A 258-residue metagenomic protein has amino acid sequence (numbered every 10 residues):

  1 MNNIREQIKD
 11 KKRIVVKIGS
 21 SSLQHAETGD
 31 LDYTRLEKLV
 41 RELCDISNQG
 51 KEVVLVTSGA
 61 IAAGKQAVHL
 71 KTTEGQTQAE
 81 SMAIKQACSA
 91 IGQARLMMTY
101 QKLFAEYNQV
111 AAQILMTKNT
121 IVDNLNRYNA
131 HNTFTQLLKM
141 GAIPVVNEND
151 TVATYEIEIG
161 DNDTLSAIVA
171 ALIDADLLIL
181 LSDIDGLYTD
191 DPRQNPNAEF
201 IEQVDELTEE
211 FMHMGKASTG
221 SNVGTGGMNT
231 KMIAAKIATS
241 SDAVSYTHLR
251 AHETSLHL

Functional and structural regions predicted by a protein language model:
M1-T239, H248: Nucleotide/pyrophosphate-binding catalytic subdomain
D242: Acidic, glycine-rich loop-and-beta core segments that form the ion-binding/anion-interacting portion of active sites
T247-T254: Conserved small/polar residues in nucleotide/adenosyl-binding loops
